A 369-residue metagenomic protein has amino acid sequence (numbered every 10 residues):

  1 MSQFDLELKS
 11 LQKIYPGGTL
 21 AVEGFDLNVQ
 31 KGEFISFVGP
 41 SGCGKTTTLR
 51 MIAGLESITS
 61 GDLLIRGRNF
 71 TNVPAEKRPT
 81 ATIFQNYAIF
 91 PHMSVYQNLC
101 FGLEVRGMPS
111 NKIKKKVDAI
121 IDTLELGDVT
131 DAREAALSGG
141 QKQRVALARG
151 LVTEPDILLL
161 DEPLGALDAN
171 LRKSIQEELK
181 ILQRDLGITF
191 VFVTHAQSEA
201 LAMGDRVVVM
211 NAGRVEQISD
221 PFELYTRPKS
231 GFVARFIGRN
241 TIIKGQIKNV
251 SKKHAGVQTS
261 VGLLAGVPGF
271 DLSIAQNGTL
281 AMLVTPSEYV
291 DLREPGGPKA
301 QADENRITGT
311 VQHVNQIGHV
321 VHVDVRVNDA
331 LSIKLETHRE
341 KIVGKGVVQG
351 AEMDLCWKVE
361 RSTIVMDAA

Functional and structural regions predicted by a protein language model:
V38-P40: The feature captures the beta-strand-to-loop junction immediately N-terminal to the Walker
A53: Helix-to-loop junction immediately C-terminal to a conserved catalytic motif
T59-D62, K112, A212, K244: Conserved coupling/switch loops of ABC nucleotide-binding domains, chiefly the family-specific signature
G61-N69: Conserved ABC transporter NBD signature motif
A75-A81, Q85, I89-R235: ABC ATPase nucleotide-binding domains
N240, V250-A369: Non-catalytic connector elements of ABC transporters
